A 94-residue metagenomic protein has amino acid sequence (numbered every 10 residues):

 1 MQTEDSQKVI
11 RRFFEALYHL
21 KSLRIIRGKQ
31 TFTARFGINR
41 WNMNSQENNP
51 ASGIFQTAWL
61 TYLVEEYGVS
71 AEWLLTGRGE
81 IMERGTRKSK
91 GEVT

Functional and structural regions predicted by a protein language model:
M1-A34: A short, Lys/Arg-rich alpha-helix, primarily the initiator
M1-D5, L75-T94: Short, charged recognition helix plus adjacent turn of helix-turn-helix-like nucleic-acid-binding domains
F14, N44-S45, L75: Key DNA-contacting residues within the recognition helix of helix-turn-helix
A16-Y18, E47-N49, W59: A generic structural signal for short
L23-G28, R40-M43, A71: Short, surface-exposed acidic
F36-G37, Y67: Core residues of bacterial helix-turn-helix
G37-F55: Recognition helix of helix-turn-helix/homeodomain-like DNA-binding domains that insert into the DNA major groove
Q56-W73: DNA major-groove recognition helix of helix-turn-helix/homeodomain DNA-binding modules
